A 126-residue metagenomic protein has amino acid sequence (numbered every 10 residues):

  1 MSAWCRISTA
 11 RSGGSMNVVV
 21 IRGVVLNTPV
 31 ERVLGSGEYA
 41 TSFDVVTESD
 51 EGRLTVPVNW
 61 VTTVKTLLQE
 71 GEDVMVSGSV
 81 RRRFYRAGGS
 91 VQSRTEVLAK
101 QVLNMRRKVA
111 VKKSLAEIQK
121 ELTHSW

Functional and structural regions predicted by a protein language model:
S2-W126: Single-stranded nucleic acid-binding surfaces, predominantly the OB-fold ssDNA-binding core
